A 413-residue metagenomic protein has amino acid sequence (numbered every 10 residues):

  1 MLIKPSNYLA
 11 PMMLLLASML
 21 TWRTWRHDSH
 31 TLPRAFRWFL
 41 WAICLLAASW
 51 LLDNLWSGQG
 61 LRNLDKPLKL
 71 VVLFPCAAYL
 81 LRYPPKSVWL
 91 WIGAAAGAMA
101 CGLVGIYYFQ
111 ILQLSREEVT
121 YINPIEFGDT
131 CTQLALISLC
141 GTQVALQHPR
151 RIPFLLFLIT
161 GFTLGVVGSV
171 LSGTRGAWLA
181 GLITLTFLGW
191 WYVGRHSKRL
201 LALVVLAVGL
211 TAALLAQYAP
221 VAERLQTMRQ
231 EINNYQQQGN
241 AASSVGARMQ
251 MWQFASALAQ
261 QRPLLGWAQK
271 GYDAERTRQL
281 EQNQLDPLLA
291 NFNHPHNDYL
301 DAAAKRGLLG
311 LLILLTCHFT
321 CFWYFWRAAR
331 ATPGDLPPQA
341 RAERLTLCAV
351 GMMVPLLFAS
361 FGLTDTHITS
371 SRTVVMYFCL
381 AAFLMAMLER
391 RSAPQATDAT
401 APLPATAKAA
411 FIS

Functional and structural regions predicted by a protein language model:
M1-L15, S29-F36, L45-V71, L81-W89 (+3 more regions): Interfacial transmembrane-helix termini
M1-L55, V72, Y79-V88, I92 (+2 more regions): Transmembrane signal-anchor hairpin modules in multi-pass inner-membrane enzymes, especially those that act on
T21-H27, L73, G181-L203, T332: Perimembrane helix-loop-helix junctions
P85-L114, I122-G194, L203, A207 (+5 more regions): Alpha-helical transmembrane segments of multi-pass inner-membrane proteins
L171, Y192-G239, Q253-Q261, Q269: A membrane-periplasm/extracellular boundary helix in multi-pass inner-membrane enzymes that assemble envelope glycans
G239-G246, Q250, Q261, L265-R306 (+1 more regions): Long extracytoplasmic/lumenal interhelical loops at the membrane interface of multi-pass membrane proteins
R306-L356: Hydrophobic transmembrane alpha-helices and their immediate junctions
V350-S413: Transmembrane alpha-helices of multi-pass inner-membrane enzymes
